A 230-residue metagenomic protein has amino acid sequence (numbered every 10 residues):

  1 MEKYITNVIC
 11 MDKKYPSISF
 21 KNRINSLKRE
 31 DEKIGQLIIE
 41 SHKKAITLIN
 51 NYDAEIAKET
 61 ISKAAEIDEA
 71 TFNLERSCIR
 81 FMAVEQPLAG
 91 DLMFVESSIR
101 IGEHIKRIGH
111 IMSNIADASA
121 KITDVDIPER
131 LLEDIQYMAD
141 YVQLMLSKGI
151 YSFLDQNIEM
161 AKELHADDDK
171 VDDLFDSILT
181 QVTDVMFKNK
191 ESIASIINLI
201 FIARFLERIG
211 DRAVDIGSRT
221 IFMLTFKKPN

Functional and structural regions predicted by a protein language model:
E2-N230: Cytosolic, long alpha-helical scaffolding segments
